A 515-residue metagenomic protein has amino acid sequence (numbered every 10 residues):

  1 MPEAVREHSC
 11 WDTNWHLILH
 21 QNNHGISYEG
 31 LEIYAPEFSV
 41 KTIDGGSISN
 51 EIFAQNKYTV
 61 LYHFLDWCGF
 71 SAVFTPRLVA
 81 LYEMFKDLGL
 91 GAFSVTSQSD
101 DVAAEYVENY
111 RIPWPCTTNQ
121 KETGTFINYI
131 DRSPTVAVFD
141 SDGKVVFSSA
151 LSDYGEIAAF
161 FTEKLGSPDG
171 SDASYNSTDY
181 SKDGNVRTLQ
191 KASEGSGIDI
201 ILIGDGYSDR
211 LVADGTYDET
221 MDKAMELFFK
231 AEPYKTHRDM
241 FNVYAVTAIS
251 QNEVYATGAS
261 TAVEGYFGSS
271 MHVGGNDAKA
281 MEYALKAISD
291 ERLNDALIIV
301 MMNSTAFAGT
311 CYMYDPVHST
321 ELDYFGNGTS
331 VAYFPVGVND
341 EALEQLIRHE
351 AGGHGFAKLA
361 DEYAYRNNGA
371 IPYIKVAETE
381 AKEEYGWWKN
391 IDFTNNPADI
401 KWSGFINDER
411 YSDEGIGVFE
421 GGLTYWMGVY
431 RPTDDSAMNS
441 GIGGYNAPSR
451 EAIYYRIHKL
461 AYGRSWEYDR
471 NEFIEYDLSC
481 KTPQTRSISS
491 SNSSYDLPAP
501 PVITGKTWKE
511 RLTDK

Functional and structural regions predicted by a protein language model:
M1-S39, F147, A158, S167-S171: N-terminal targeting signals for export/organelle localization
F38-T59: A short beta-strand-turn-helix
H63-A80: Conserved redox-active cysteine motifs that mediate thiol-disulfide chemistry, especially di-cysteine Cys-X(1-2)-Cys
V73, A80-E122, S133: Conserved segment of the thioredoxin-like fold in thiol-based oxidoreductases
N109-I112, Q120-T162: Thiol/disulfide oxidoreductase modules built on the thioredoxin-like
D172-L293, D315-P316, W466-L512: Propeptide-to-catalytic entry region of secreted or membrane-anchored zinc metalloproteases
Y207, A213-T216, F325-A351: Short pre-active-site segment immediately N-terminal to the catalytic Zn-binding motif
A360-K515: Replace "(M1/M4/M9/M12/WLM)" with "(e.g., M1/M4/M8/M9/M12/M26/WLM)" and add "not limited to" to clarify scope
